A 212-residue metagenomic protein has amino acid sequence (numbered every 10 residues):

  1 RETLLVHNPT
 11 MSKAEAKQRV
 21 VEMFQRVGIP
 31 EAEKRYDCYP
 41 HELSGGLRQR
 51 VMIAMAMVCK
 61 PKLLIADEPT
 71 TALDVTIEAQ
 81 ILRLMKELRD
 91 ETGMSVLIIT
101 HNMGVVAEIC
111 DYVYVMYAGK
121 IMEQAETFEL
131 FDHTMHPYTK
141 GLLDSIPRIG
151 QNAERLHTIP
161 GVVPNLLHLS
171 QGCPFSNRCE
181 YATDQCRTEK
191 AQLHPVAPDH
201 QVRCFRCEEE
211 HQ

Functional and structural regions predicted by a protein language model:
R1, L5, A14-K34, L143-P147: Conserved ABC ATPase "signature" region
E2-N8, M116, S176, A182: ABC-type ATPase nucleotide-binding domain
P30-E33, Q124-Q212: Short catalytic/signature loops enriched in Gly
C38-L43, L47: Conserved ABC ATPase signature
V58-K62: A short, proline-enriched helix->beta-strand linker immediately N-terminal to the Walker B motif in ABC-type P-loop
I65-P69, L73-E154: P-loop NTP-binding/switch modules centered on Walker-like glycine-rich loops
